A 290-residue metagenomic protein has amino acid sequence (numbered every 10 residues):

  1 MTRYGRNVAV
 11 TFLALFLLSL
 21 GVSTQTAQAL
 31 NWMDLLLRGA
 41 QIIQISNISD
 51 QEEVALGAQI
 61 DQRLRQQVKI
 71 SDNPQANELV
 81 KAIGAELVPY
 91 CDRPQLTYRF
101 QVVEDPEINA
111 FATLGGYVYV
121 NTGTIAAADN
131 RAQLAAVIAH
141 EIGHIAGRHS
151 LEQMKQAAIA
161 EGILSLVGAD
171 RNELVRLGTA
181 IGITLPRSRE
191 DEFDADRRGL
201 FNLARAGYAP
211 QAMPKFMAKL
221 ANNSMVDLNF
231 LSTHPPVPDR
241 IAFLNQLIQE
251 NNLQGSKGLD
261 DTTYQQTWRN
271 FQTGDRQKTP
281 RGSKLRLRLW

Functional and structural regions predicted by a protein language model:
T2-F12, S19-Q59, K69, P89-N109 (+2 more regions): C-terminal capping/extension segments of zinc metalloprotease domains
N31-L35, L151-G178: Post-HEXXH active-site segment of zinc metalloproteases
L36-I43, I60-Q66, T122, R176-I181: A short small-residue
Q75, Q95, Q133, M154 (+5 more regions): Alpha-helix N-cap and coil->helix boundary residues
Q75-C91: Zn2+-dependent metallopeptidase catalytic core
P106-R131, I142: Active-site scaffold of zinc-dependent metalloenzymes
A132, I142-I159: Catalytic Zn2+-binding segment of zinc metalloproteases
A160-E161, E173-R205: Flexible, glycine-rich surface segments
